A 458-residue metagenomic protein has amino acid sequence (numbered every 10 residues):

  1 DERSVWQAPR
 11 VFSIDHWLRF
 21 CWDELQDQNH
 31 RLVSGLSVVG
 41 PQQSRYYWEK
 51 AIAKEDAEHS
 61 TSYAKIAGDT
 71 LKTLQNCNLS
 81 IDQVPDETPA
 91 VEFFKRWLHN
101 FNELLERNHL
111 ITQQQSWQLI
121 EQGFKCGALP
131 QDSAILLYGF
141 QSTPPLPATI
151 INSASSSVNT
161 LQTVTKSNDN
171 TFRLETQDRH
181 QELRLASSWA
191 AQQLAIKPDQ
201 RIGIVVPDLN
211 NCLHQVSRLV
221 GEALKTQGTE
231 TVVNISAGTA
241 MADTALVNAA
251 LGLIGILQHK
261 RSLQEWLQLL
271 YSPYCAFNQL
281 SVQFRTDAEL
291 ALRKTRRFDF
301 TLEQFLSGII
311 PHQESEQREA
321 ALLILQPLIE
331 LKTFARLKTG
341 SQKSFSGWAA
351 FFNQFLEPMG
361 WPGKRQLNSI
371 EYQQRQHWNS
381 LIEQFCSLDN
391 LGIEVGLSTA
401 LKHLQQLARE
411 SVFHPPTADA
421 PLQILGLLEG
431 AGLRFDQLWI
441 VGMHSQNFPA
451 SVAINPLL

Functional and structural regions predicted by a protein language model:
D1-L458: Polyanion-engaging groove/track-forming segments
